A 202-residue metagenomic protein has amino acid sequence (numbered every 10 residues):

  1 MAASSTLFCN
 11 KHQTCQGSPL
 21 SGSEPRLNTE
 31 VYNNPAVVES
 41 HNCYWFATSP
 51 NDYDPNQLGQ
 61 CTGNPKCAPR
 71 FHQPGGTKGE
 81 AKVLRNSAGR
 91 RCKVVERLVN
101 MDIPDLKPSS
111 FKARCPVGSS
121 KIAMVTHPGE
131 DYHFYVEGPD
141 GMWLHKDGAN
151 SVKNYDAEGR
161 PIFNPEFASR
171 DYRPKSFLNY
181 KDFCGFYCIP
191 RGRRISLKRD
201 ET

Functional and structural regions predicted by a protein language model:
M1-A3, T202: Universal eukaryotic N-terminal targeting presequences
A3-D105: Cysteine-nucleophile protease catalytic domains, especially the papain-like/related folds used in DUB/UBL proteases
S4, N28, N42, D131 (+2 more regions): A general marker of short, structured functional hotspots
S49, V125, E137, Y187-I189: Hydrophobic side chains in beta-strands
T77-N150: ...with weaker cross-activation on analogous glycine-rich loops/strands in unrelated enzymes
G141-T202: Active-site or metal-binding loop neighborhoods of secreted/extracellular toxin and effector enzymes
